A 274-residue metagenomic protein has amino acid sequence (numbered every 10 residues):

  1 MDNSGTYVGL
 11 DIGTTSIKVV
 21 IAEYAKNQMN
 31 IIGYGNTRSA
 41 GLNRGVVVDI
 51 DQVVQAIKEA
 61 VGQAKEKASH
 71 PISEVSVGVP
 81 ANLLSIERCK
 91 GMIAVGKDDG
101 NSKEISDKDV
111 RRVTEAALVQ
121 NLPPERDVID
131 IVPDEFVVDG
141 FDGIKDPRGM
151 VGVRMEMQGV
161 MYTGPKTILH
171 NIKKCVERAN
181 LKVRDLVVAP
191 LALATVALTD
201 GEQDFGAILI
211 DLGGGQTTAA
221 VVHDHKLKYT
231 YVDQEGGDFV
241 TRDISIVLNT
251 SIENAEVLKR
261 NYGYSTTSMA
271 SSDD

Functional and structural regions predicted by a protein language model:
M1-S16, V20-I208, K226-K228, S251-E253 (+1 more regions): Nucleotide/phosphate-binding catalytic cleft detector across ATP-hydrolyzing and phosphate-transferring enzymes
F205-V247: Glycine-rich phosphate-binding loop of actin/hexokinase-like ATP-binding domains
